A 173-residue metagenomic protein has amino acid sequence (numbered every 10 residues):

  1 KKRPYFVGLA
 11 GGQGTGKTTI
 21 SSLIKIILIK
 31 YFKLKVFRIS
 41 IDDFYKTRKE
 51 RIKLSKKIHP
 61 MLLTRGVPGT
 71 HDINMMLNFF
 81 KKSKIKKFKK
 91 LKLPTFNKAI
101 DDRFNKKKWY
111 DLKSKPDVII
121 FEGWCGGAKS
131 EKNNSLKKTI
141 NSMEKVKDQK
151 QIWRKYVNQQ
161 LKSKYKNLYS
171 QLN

Functional and structural regions predicted by a protein language model:
K1-G8, G12: Extreme N-terminal, non-catalytic leader segments that precede Walker-type/kinase nucleotide-binding cores
T15: ATP-binding Walker
T18: Walker A/P-loop
I26-F37: Post-Walker A helix-loop "phosphate-sensing" segment adjacent to the P-loop in P-loop NTPases
I26-I27, S55-K57, S135-T139: Glycine-rich, phosphate-binding/catalytic loops in enzymes
F37-S40, F44-D101: Conserved nucleotide-sensing/catalytic segment adjacent to the nucleotide-binding pocket in NTP-handling enzymes
R103-N173: ATP-dependent NMP and nucleoside kinases share a basic, alpha-helical "lid"
